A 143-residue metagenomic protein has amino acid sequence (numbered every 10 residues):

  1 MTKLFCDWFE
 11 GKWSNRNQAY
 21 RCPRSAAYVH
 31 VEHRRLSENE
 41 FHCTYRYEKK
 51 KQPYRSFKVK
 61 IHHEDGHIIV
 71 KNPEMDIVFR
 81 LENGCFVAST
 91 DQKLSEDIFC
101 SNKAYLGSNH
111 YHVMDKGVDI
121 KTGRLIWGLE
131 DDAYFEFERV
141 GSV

Functional and structural regions predicted by a protein language model:
T2-F5, G11-E38: Short, solvent-exposed loop/hinge segments that bridge or flank secondary-structure elements
F9, A27-V29, N39-F41, R55-F57 (+1 more regions): A generic structural signal for short beta-strands and their flanking turns/coil linkers
R16, C22, L36, Y47-V143: Calycin-type beta-barrel ligand-binding domains and close structural analogs
C43-Y45: A short beta-strand signature
